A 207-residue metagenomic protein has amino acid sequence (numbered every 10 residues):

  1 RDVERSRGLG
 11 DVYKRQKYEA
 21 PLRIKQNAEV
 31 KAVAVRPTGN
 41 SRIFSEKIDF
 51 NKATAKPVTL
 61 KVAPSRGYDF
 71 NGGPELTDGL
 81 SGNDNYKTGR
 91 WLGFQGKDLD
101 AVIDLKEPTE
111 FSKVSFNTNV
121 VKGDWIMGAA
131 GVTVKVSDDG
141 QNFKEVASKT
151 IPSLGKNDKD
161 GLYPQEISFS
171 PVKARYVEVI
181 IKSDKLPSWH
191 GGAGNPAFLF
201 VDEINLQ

Functional and structural regions predicted by a protein language model:
D2-Y13: Single conserved hydrophobic/aromatic residue that forms the stacking wall/gate of nucleotide- or nucleobase-binding
D11-Q26: Short, solvent-exposed S/T- and G/P-enriched segments that are highly enriched in secreted/extracellular and lumenal
I24, S153-K159: Short proline/glycine- and polar residue-rich coil/turn motifs
K31-V35, E178-I180: Extracellular recognition modules
G39-F50: Edge beta-strands of extracellular beta-sandwich domains
D49-N83: Predominantly extracellular/luminal regions of secreted and cell-surface proteins, especially disulfide-bonded
N83-A147, G161-Q207: Aromatic, loop-rich ligand-recognition surfaces of beta-strand-rich domains
E145-G155: Solvent-exposed serine/threonine-rich low-complexity stretches and specific carbohydrate-binding patches
